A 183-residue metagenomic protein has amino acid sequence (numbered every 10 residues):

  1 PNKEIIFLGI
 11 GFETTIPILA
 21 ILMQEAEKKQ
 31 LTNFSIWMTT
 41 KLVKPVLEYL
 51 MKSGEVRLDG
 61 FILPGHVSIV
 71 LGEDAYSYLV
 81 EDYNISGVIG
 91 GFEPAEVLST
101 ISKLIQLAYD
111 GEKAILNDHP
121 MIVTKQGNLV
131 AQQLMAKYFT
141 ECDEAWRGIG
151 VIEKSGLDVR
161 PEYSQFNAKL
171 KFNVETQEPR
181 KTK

Functional and structural regions predicted by a protein language model:
P1-N2, I16, K28, W37 (+4 more regions): Metallocofactor- and cofactor-centric catalytic cores in central/energy metabolism, strongly enriched
N2-I6, E81-N84: Glycine/charged-rich beta-loop-alpha catalytic/anionic-binding loops adjacent to active sites
E4, L8, F12-D74: Phosphate/pyrophosphate-binding betaalpha-module
I10-I16, T40-L42, H66-L71, P94-A95 (+2 more regions): Short, surface-exposed, charge-dense and proline/glycine-enriched linear segments
I16-Q24, K44-E48, E73-V80, A95-Q106 (+1 more regions): Predominant activation on well-ordered alpha-helical scaffold segments within soluble catalytic domains
E25-T32, E55-F61, E81-G90, D110-A114 (+2 more regions): Short secondary-structure transition/capping segments
W37, V56-V123: A conserved active-site cap/scaffold subdomain adjacent to cofactor or substrate pockets
L98-T182: Internal helical hairpin/lid segments
